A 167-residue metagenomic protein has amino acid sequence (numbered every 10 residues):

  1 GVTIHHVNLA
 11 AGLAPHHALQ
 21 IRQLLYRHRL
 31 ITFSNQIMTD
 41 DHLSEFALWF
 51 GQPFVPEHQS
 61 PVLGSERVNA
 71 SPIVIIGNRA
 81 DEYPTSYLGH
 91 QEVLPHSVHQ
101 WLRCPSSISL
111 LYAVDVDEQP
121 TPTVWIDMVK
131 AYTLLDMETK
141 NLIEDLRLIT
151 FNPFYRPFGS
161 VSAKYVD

Functional and structural regions predicted by a protein language model:
G1-D167: Non-heme Fe(II) oxygenase catalytic core, chiefly the N-lobe of the double-stranded beta-helix
